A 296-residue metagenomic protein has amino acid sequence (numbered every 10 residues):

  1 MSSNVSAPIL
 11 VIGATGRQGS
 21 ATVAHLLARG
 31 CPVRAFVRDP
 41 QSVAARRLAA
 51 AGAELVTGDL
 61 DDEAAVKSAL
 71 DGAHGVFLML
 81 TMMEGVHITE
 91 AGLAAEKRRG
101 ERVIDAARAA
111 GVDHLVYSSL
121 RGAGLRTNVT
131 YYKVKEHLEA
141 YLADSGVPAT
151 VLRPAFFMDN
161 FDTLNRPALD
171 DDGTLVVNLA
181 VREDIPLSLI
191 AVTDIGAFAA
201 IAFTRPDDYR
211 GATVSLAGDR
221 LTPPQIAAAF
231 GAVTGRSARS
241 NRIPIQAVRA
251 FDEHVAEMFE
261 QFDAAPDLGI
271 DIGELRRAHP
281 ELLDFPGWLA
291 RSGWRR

Functional and structural regions predicted by a protein language model:
M1-P8, A290-R296: Non-catalytic terminal and boundary segments that flank Rossmann-like NAD(P)-dependent oxidoreductase
S2-R47, D61-A64, A69-D71, T81-K97 (+3 more regions): Oxidoreductase cofactor-interface core, primarily capturing Rossmann-like NAD(P)-dependent enzymes
G52-A53, A149: Short, conserved active-site loop motifs that form the nucleotide-linked donor/cofactor pocket
G58: Cofactor-binding loops of NAD(P)H-dependent oxidoreductases, dominated by short-chain dehydrogenase/reductases
V233-T234, I243-R296: A hydrophobic C-terminal alpha-helical subdomain
